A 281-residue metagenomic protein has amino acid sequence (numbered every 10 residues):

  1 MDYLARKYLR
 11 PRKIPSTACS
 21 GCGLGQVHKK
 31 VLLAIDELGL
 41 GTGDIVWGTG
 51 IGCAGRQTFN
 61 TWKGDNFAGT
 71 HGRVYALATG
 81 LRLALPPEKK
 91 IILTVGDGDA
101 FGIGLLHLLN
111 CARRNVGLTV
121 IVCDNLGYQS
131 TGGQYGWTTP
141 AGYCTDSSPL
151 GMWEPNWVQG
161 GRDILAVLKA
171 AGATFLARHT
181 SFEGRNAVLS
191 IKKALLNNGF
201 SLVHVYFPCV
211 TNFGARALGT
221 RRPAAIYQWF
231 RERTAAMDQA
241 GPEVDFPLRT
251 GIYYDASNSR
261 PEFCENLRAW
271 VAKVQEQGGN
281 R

Functional and structural regions predicted by a protein language model:
M1-K90: Thiamine diphosphate
M1-Y3, K13-I14, V205-R281: Flexible, low-complexity linker and terminal segments
R6, G136-K193: Conserved thiamine diphosphate
V46-T49, L93-T94, V120-C123, L176-H179 (+1 more regions): General beta-strand structural signal in soluble alpha/beta enzymes
I51-C53, N125-G127, E183, Y206-N212 (+1 more regions): Glycine-rich beta-alpha junction loops
I51-Q129, V188-L189: Thiamine diphosphate
G64-N66, C111, G136-P140, A194 (+1 more regions): Short, hinge-like loop/turn segments at secondary-structure boundaries
L165-A225, E265: Structural signature of the thiamine diphosphate
